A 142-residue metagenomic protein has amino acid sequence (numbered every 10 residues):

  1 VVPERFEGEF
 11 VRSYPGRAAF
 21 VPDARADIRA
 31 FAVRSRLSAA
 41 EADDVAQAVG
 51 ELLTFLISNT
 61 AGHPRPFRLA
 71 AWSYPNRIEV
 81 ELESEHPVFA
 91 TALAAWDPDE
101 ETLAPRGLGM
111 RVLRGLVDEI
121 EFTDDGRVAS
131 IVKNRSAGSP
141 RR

Functional and structural regions predicted by a protein language model:
V1-Q47: Bergerat-fold GHKL ATPase/HATPase_c domain
V1-V11, F55-R142: Conserved beta-strand-loop-beta-strand hairpin that lines the nucleotide-binding pocket of ATP/GTP-utilizing enzymes
D27, A42-A46, G50, N76-I78 (+1 more regions): A general secondary-structure boundary signal
A32, G50-L53, H86: Residue-level detector of secondary-structure transition/capping positions
A39-P64: Conserved ATP-binding N-box helix of the HATPase_c
